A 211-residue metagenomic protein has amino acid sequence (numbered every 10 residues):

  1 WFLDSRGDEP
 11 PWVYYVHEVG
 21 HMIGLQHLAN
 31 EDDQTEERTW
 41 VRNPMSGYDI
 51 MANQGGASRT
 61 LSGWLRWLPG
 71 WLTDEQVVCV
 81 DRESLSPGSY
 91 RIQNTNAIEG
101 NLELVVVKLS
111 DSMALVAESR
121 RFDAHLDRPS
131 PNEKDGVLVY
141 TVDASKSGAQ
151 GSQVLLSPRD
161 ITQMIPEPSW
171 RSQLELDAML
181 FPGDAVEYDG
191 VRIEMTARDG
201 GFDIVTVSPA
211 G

Functional and structural regions predicted by a protein language model:
W1-R128: Extracellular hydrolytic enzyme modules, especially secreted metalloproteases of the metzincin/thermolysin-like class
F2-S5, S84-G211: Non-catalytic C-terminal accessory/binding modules of secreted extracellular proteins
